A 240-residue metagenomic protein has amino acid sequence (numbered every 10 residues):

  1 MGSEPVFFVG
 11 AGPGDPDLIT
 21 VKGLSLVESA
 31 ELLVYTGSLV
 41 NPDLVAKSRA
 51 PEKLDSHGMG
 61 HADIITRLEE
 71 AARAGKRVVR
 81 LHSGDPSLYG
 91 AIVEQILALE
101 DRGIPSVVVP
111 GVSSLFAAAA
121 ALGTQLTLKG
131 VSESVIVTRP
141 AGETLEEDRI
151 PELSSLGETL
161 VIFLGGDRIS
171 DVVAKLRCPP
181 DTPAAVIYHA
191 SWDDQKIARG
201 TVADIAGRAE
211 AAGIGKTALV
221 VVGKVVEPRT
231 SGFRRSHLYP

Functional and structural regions predicted by a protein language model:
M1-V109, A117, A206-G207, A218: Class I S-adenosyl-L-methionine
S3-F8, D63, R73-V78, S134 (+1 more regions): A contiguous loop/helix-start segment that scaffolds small-molecule binding in enzyme catalytic cores
E4, D15, D85-L156, K196-R199: Class I SAM-dependent methyltransferase SAM-binding "motif I" and its flanking Rossmann-like core
L24, V45, E70, L126-L128 (+2 more regions): Short secondary-structure boundary/capping segments
G37, H57, P110, R139-A141 (+1 more regions): Residues at the C-termini of beta-strands that transition into short coil/loop
V40, S114, R168: Short phosphate-engaging motifs
A46-K47, A121, K175: Residue-level signal for well-ordered alpha-helical positions
